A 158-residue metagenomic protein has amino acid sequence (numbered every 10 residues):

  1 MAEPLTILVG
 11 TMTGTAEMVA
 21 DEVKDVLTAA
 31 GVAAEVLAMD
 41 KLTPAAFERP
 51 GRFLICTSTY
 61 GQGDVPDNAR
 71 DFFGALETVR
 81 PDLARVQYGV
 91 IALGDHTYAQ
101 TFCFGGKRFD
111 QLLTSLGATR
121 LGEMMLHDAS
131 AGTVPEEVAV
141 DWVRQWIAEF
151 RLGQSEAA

Functional and structural regions predicted by a protein language model:
A2-P4, G14-M18, V26, A30 (+2 more regions): FMN-binding flavodoxin-like domain, especially the glycine-rich phosphate-binding loop
V9-T13: Active-site neighborhood of thiol-dependent amide/isopeptide-bond enzymes
T28-T43: A short, well-structured beta->alpha microelement
P44-E48: Short amphipathic alpha-helix with an adjacent loop that forms part of the alpha/beta core around
